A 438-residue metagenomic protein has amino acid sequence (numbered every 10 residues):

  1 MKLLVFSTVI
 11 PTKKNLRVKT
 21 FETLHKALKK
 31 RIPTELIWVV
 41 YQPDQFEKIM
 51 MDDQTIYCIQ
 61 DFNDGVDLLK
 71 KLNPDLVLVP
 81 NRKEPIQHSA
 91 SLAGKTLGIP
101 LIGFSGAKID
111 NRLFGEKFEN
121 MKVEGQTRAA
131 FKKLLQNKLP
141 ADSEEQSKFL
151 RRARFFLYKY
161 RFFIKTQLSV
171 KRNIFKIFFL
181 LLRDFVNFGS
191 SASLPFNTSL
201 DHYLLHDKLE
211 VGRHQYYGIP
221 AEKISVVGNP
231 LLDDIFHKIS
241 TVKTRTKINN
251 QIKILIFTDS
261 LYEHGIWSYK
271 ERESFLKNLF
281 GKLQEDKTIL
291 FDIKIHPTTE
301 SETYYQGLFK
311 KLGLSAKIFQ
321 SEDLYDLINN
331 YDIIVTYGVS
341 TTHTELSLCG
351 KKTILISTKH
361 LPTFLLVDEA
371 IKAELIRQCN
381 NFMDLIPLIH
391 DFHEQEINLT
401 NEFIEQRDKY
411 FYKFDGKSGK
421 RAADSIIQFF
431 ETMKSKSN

Functional and structural regions predicted by a protein language model:
M1-K133, L139-R154, E263, S268-Y269 (+2 more regions): N-terminal pre-catalytic "stem/leader" segment of glycosyltransferase-like enzymes
K14-K26, L231-L308: Conserved catalytic-core segment of nucleotide-activated headgroup transferases in glycan assembly
W38-T55, Y160-K171, F257, F280-S321 (+1 more regions): Catalytic donor nucleotide-activated moiety binding site of glycosyltransferases and closely related
Q54-L72, P297-H343, L348: Donor nucleotide-activated moiety binding/catalytic core segment of transferases that use nucleotide-activated donors
L76-S89, Q215, S321-V367: A donor-sugar binding/catalytic signature common to diverse glycosyltransferases and related nucleotide-sugar
Q136-H264, N401-I404: A nucleotide-sugar donor-handling region in carbohydrate enzymes
G338-F414: Catalytic binding pocket for nucleotide-activated donors in carbohydrate/polymer assembly enzymes
F414-N438: C-terminal alpha-helical cap of glycosyltransferases
